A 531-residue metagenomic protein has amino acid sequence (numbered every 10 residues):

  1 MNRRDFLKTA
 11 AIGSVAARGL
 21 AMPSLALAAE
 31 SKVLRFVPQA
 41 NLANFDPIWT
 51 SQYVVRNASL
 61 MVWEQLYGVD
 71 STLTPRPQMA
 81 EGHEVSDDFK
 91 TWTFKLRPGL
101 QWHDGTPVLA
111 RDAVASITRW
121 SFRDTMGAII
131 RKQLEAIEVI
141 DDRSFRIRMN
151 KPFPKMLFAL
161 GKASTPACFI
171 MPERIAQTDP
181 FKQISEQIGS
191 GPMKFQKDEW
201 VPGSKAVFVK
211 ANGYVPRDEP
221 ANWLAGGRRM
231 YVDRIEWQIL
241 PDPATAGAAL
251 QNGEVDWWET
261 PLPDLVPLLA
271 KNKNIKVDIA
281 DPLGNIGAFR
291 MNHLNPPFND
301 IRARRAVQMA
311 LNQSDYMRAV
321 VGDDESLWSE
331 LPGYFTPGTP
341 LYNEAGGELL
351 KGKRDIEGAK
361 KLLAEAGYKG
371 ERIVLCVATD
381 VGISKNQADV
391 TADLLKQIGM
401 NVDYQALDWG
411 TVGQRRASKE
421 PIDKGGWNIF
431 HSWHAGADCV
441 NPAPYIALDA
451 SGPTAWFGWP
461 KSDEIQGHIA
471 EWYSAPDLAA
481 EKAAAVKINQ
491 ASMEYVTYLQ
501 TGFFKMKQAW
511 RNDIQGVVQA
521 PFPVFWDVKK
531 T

Functional and structural regions predicted by a protein language model:
V37-D87, T118, I188: N-terminal lobe/hinge region of extracytoplasmic solute-binding protein
K90, L350-G352, D403-Q414, P442-N512 (+1 more regions): Extracytoplasmic/peripheral linker and loop segments enriched in polar/acidic and small residues with frequent Thr/Pro
K95, I129-V201: Surface-exposed binding/hinge segments that line and control ligand-binding clefts or catalytic entry sites
M193-K194, S326-E365, T379-N386: Structural transition elements
P202-S204, D242-T245, P261-D264, I356 (+4 more regions): Ligand/substrate-recognition segments at binding pockets and active sites
P216-L268, N401: Ligand-site clamp/hinge motif
L268, L294, F298-T339, N386-Q387 (+1 more regions): Periplasmic-binding protein-like
W510-T531: Long beta-strand-rich cores associated with HINT superfamily self-processing modules
